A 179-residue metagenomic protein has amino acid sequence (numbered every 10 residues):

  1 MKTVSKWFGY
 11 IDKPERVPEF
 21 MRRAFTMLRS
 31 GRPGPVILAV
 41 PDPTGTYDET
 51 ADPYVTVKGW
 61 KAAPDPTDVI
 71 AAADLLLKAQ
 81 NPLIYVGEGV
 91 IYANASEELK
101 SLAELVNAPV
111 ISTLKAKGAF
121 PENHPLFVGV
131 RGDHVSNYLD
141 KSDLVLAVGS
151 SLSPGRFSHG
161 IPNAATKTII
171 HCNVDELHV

Functional and structural regions predicted by a protein language model:
M1-E19, K115-V179: Glycine-rich, acidic loop regions that bind phosphate or pyrophosphate groups
E15-E19, R29, E88-A95: Active-site glycine- and acidic-residue-rich loops that bind and position anionic ligands or nucleotide-like cofactors
R23, M27-K78: Conformationally flexible catalytic loops at phosphate/diphosphate-handling active centers
F25-M27, P53-Y54, S96-N107, H159-A165: Short, solvent-exposed amphipathic alpha-helical segments in soluble enzyme and RNA/protein-processing domains
I37-A39, N107-L114, I170-N173: Short internal beta-strands
V40-G45, E88-V90, E176: Glycine-rich beta-alpha junction loops
Y47-P53, N94-E98, P121-L126, R156-G160: Short acidic, glycine/serine/threonine-rich loops at helix termini
P64, A71-V145: Anionic-ligand anchoring segments at beta-strand to alpha-helix junctions in alpha/beta enzyme folds, i.e., glycine
